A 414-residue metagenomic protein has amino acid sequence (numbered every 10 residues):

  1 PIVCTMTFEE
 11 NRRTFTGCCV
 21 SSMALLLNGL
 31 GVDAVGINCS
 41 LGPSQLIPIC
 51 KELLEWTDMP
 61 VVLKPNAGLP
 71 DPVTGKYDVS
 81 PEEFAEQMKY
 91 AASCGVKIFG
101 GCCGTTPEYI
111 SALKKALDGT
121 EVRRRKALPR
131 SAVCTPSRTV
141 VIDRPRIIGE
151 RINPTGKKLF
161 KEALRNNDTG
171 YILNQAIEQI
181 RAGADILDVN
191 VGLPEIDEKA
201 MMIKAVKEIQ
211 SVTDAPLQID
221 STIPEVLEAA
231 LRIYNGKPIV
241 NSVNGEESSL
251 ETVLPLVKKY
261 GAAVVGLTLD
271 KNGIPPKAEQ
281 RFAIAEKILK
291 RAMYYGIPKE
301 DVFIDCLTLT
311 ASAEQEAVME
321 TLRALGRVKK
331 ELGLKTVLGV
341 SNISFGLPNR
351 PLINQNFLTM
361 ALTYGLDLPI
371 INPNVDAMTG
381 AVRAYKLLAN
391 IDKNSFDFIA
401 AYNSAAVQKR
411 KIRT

Functional and structural regions predicted by a protein language model:
P1-D305, L309-T414: Domain-level signal for soluble alpha/beta catalytic cores
